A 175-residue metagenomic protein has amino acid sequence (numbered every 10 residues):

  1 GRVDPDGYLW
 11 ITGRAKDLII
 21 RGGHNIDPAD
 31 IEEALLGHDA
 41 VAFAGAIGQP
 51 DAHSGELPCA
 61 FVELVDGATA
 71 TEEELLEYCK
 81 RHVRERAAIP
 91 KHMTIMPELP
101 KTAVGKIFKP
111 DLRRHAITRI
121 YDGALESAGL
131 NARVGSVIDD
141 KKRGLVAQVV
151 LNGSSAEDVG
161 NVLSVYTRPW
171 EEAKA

Functional and structural regions predicted by a protein language model:
G1-A29, E33-G37, S54, R86-A87 (+1 more regions): Conserved ATP-binding/catalytic segment of the ANL
V3-D6, A68-E72: Conserved beta-loop-beta connector loops within the AMP-binding
P5-D6, A40, T102-V104: Residue-level recognition of short loop/turn positions
I19, G45-D51, C59-E63, E72-A175: Conserved C-terminal "lid"/linker of ANL adenylate-forming enzymes
N25-P28, A68-A70, R114: Short, solvent-exposed loop/helix junctions and linker helices that flank or host conserved functional motifs
H38-D39, H82: Acidic-histidine catalytic/liganding microenvironments
D39, V65-G67, E98: Short loop segments at secondary-structure junctions
